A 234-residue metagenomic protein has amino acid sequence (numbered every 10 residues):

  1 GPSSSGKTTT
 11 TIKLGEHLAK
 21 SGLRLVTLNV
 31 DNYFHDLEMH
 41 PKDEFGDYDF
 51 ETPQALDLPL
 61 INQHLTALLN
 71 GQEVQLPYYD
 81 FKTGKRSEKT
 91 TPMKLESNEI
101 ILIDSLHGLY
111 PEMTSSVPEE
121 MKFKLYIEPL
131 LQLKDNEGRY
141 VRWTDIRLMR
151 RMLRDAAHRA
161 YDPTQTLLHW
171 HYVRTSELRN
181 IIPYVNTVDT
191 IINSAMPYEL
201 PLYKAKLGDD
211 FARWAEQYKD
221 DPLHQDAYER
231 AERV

Functional and structural regions predicted by a protein language model:
P2: P-loop (Walker A) phosphate-binding loop of NTP-binding proteins
G6: Conserved glycine(s) of the Walker
T9-L14, N29: Hydrophobic positions on the alpha1 helix immediately C-terminal to the Walker A/P-loop
E16-V26: Post-Walker A helix-loop "phosphate-sensing" segment adjacent to the P-loop in P-loop NTPases
V26-L28, H35-G84, I100: Conserved nucleotide-sensing/catalytic segment adjacent to the nucleotide-binding pocket in NTP-handling enzymes
V26-N29, E51, I101-I103, K124-Y126 (+1 more regions): Structured core elements
N62-M121, T166-Y184: Glycine-rich phosphate-binding loop used to anchor ATP phosphates in small-molecule kinases, encompassing both
S115-V234: Conserved NTP phosphate-binding and transfer environment spanning the P-loop NTPase/kinase superfamily
